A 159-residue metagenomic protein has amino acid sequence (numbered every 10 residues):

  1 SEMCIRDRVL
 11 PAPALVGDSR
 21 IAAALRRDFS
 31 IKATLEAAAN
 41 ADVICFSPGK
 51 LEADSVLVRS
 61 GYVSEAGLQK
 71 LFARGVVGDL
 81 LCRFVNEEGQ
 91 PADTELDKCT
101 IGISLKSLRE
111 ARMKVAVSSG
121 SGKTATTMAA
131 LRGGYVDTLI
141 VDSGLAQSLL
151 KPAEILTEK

Functional and structural regions predicted by a protein language model:
E2-I5: Short, small-residue-biased leader/transition segments that mark boundaries at the very start of proteins
V9-L35, L81-D93: Active-site rim loops that border cofactor/substrate pockets in soluble metabolic enzymes
L35-A38, L108-R109: A short, aliphatic-rich alpha-helical micro-motif
A41: An anion/phosphate-binding loop that grips the pyrophosphate of nucleotide cofactors and donors
G49-A53, G120-S121: Short glycine-rich anion-binding loops that position phosphate/pyrophosphate groups of nucleotides and phosphorylated
L57-N86, D137-V141: Gly/Ser/Thr-rich active-site loops/lids in small-molecule metabolic enzymes that frequently grip phosphoryl groups
E87-K159: ATP/nucleoside-binding phosphotransfer catalytic cores, i.e., glycine-rich phosphate-binding loops
